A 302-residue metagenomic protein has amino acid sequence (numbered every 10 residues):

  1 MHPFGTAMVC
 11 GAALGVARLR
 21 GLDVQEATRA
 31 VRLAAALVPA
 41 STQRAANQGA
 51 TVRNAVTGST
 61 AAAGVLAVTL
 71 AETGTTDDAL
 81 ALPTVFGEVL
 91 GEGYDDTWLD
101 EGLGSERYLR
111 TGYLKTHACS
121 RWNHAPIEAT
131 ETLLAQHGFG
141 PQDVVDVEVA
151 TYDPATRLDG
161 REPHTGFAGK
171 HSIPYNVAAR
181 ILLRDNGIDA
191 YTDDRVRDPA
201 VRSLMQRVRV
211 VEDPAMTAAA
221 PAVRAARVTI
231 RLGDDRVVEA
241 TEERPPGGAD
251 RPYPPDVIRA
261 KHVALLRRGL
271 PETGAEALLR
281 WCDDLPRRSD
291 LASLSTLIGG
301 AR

Functional and structural regions predicted by a protein language model:
M1-A62, D78-V89: Glycine-rich, mobile lid/loop segments that gate access to catalytic sites or pores
A45, G49-A62, T69-R302: Terminal-appendage/accessory-domain detector
